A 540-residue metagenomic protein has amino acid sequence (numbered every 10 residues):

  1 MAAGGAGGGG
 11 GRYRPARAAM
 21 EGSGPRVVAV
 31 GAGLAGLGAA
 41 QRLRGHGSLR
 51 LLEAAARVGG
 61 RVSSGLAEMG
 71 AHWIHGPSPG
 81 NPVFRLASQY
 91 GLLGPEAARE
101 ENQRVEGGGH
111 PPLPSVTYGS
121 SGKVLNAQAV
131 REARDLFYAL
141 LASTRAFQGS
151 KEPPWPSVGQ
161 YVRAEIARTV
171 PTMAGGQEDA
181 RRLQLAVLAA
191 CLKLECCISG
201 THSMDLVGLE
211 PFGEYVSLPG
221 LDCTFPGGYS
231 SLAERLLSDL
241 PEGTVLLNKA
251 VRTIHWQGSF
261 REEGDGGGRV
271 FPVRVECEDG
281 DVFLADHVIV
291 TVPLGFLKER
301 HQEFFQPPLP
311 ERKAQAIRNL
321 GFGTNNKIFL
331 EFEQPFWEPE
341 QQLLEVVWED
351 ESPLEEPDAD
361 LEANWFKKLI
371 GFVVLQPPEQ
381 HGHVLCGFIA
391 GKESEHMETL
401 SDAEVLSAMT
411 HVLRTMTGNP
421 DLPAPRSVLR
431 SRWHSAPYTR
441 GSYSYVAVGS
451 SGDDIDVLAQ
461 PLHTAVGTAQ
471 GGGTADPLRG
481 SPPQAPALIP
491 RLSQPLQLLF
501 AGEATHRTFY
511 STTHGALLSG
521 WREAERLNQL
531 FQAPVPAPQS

Functional and structural regions predicted by a protein language model:
M1-S540: FAD-dinucleotide binding site
